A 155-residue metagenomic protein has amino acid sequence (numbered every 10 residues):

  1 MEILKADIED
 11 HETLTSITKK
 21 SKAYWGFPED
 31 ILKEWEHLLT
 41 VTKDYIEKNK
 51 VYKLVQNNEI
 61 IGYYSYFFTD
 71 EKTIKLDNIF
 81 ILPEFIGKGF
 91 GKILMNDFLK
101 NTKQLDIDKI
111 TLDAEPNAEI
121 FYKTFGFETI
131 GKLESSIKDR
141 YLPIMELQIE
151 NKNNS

Functional and structural regions predicted by a protein language model:
M1-E9, I149-S155: Conserved N-terminal entry element of GNAT/NAT acetyltransferase domains
I8-H11, T15-N78, L82-P83, M95: Acetyl-CoA-dependent GNAT
F85, G89-D97: Conserved acetyl-CoA pyrophosphate-binding loop and the N-cap/start of the following alpha-helix in GNAT-like
T102-A114: Conserved GNAT acetyl-CoA-binding A-motif
T111-D113, E128-I144: Conserved catalytic-core motifs of GNAT/GCN5-like acyltransferases
Y122, F127: Conserved active-site tyrosine of GNAT-family acetyltransferases
